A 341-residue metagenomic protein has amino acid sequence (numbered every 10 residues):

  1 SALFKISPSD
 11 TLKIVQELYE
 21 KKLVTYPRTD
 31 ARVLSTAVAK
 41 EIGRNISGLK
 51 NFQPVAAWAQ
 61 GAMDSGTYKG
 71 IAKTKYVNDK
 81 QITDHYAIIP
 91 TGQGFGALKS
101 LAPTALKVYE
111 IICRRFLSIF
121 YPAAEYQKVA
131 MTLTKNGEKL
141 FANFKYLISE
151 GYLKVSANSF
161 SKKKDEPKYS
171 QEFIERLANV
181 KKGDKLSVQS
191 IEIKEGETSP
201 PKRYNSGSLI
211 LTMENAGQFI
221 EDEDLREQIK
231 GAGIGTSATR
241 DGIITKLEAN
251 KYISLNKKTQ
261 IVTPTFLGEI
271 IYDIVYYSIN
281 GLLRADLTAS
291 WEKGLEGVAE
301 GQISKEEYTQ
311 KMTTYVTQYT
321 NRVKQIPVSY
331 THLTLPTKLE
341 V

Functional and structural regions predicted by a protein language model:
A2-K13, P27-L333: Basic, low-complexity terminal or inter-domain segments flanking catalytic cores
K21-V24: Eukaryotic nuclear/nucleolar intrinsically disordered, charge-dense low-complexity regions
H332, K338-V341: Single conserved hydrophobic/aromatic residue that forms the stacking wall/gate of nucleotide- or nucleobase-binding
